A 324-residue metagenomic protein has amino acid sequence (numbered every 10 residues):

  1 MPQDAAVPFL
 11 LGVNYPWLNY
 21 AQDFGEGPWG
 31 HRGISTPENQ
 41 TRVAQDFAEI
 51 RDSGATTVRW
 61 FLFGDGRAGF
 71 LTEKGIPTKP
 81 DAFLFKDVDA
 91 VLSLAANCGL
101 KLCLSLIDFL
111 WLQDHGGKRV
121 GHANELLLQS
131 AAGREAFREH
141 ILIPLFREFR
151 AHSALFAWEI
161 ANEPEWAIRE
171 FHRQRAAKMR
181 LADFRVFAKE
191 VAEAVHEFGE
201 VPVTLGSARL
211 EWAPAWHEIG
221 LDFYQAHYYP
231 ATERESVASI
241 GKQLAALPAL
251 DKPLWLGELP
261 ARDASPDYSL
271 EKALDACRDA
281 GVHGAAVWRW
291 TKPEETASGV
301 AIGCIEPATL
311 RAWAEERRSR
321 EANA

Functional and structural regions predicted by a protein language model:
M1-P2, A324: Accessible peptide chain termini
P2-L221, R234, L250, D263-S265 (+3 more regions): Active-site mouth of glycoside hydrolases
L11, P253-A324: Substrate-binding cleft of secreted/luminal carbohydrate-active enzymes
W158, N162, A226, G257-E258: Active-site flanking residues adjacent to catalytic metal/cofactor-binding acidic residues
A208-R209, Y229, L259: Histidine- and/or cysteine-centered catalytic micro-motif in compact active-site loops
T232-Q243: Substrate-binding surface in catalytic domains of secreted glycosidases
